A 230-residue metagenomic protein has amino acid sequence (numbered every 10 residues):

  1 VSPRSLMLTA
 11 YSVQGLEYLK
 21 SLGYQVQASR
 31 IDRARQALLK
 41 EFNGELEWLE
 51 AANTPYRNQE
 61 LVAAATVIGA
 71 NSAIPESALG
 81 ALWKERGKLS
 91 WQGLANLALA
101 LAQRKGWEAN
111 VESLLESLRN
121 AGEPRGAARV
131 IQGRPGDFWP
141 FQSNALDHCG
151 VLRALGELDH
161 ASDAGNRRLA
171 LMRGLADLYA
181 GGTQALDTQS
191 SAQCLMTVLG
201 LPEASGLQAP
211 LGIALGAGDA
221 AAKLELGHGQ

Functional and structural regions predicted by a protein language model:
V1-Q230: Large, well-folded core regions of big proteins
